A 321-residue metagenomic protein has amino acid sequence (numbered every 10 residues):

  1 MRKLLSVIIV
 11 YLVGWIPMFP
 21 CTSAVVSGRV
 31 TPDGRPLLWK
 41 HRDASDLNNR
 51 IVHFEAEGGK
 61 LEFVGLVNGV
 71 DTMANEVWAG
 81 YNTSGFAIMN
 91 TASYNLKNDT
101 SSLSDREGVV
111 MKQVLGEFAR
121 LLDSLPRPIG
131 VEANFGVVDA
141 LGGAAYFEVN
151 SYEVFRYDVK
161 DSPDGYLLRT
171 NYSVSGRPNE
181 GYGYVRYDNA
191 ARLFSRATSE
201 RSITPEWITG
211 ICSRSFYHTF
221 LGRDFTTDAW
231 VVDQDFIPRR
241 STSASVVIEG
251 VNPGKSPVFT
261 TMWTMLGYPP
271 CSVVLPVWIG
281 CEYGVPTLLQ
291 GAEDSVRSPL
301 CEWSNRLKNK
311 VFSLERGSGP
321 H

Functional and structural regions predicted by a protein language model:
M1-L4: Positively charged n-region of N-terminal signal peptides that target proteins for export
S6-P17: Bacterial N-terminal signal peptides
I8-I9, D46, L314: A periodicity- and composition-biased signal for non-globular, repetitive helical segments
F19-D33, P128-G130, A140, D164-H321: C-terminus-biased signal that marks the final domain/tail of proteins
F19-G108, L121, L125-P205, R214-Y217 (+1 more regions): A contiguous strand-loop segment
K112-R120: A gly/proline- and charged-residue-enriched helix-loop-helix capping module
